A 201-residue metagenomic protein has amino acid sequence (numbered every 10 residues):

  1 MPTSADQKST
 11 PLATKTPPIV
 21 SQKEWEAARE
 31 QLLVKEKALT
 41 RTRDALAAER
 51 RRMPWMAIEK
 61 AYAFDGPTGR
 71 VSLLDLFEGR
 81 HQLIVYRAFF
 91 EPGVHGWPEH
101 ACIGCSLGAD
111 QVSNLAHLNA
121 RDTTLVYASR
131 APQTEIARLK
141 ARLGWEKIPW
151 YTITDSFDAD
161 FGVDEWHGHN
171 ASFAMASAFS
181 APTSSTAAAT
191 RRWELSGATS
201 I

Functional and structural regions predicted by a protein language model:
M1-L32: Short, charged, low-complexity amphipathic alpha-helix
I19, A38-L39, A45-R51, A63: Amphipathic/hydrophobic helical signal segments and adjacent flexible N-terminal regions that mediate secretion
W25-T42, L46: Amphipathic alpha-helical coiled-coil segments
A48-L83: Long amphipathic N-terminal alpha/beta scaffold segment
G69-R70, L74, Q82, N119-T124 (+1 more regions): Non-catalytic interaction surface on structured domains
H81-I136: Short, thiol/selenol-centered motifs that function as redox-active sites or metal-ligating centers
A109-A116, K140, H169, S196: Short amphipathic alpha-helical segments and helix-helix/interface helices
R142, E146-I201: Thiol/selenol-based redox catalytic cores and closely related redox-interacting motifs
